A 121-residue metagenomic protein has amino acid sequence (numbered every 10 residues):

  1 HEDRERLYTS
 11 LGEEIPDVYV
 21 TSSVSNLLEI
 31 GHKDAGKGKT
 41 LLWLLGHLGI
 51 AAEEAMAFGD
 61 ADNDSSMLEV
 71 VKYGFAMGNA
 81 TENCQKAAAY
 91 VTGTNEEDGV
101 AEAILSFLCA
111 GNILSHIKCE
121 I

Functional and structural regions predicted by a protein language model:
H1-M67: Conserved acidic, metal-coordinating active-site core of Asp-based, Mg2+-dependent phosphoryl-transfer enzymes
R4, Y8, G38, C84 (+1 more regions): A general structural signal for well-ordered alpha-helical segments in protein cores
E14-D17, H47, G74, A87 (+1 more regions): Change "in soluble alpha/beta enzymes" to "in soluble alpha/beta proteins
S25, G36, N79, N95-E96: Short beta->alpha linker loops
L41, A51-N95: Acidic, Mg2+-coordinating phosphoryl-transfer loop and its flanking beta/alpha structural elements, shared across
N63, E82, G93-I113: Glycine-rich phosphate-binding/hydrolytic loop that grips phosphoryl groups
K118-I121: A short, charged, Gly/Pro-tolerant segment at domain boundaries
